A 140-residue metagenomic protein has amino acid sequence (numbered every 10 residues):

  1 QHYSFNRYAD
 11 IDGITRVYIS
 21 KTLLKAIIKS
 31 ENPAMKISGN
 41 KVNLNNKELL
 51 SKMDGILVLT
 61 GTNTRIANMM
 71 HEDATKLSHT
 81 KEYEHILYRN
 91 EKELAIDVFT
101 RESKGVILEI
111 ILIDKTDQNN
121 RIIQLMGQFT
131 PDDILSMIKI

Functional and structural regions predicted by a protein language model:
H2-R65, M69: Early exported N-terminus immediately downstream of N-terminal targeting peptides
Y3, I37-S38, L59, I107-L108 (+2 more regions): Localized chelating/binding microdomains that coordinate divalent metal ions or stabilize phosphate-bearing
I11-I14, S51-M53, E91-E93, I107 (+1 more regions): Extracytoplasmic
A67-M69, L108, K139-I140: Terminal interaction module
H71, T75-E102: Short Gly/Thr-rich strand-loop-strand
F99-P131: A short, solvent-exposed beta-edge/loop patch
F129-I140: Surface-exposed amphipathic alpha-helical segments
